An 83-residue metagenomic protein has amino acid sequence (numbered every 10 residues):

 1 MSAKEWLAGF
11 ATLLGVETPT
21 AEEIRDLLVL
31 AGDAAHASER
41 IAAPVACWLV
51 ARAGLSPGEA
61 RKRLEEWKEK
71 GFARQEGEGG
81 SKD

Functional and structural regions predicted by a protein language model:
M1-R25: An acidic intrinsically disordered interaction segment
K4-T12, G58-D83: C-terminal binding/interaction regions
E17-L55: Amphipathic, hydrophobic secondary-structure cores in small proteins
